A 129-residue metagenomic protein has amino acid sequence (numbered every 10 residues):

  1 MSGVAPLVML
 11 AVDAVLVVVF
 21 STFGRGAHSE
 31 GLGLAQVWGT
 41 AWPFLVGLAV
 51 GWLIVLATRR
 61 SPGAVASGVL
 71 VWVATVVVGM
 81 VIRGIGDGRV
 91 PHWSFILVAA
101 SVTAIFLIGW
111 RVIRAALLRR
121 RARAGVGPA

Functional and structural regions predicted by a protein language model:
S2-V37: Membrane-helix boundary elements
V4, V8-M9, A104-G125, A129: Membrane-water interface at the C-terminal end of transmembrane alpha helices
V18, P43, L70-I82, V102: Small-residue-rich segments of transmembrane alpha-helices in multi-pass membrane proteins, especially helix faces
V19-H28, V50-T58, V78-I82, G86 (+1 more regions): Alpha-helical membrane-inserting segments
E30-L34, S61-P62, I85-V90: Membrane-interface helix caps and helix-loop-helix hairpins in membrane proteins
L34-V46: Structural signature of hydrophobic alpha-helical transmembrane segments
V55-A74, W93-A100: Internal alpha-helical transmembrane segments of multi-pass membrane proteins
V81-L97: Membrane-helix boundary connector in multi-pass membrane proteins
